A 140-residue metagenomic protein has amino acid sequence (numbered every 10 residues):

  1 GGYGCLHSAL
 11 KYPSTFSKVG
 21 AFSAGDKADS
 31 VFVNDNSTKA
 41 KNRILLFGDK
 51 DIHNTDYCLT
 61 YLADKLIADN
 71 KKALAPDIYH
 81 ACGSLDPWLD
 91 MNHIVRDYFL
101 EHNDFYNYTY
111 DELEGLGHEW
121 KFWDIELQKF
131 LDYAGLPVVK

Functional and structural regions predicted by a protein language model:
G1-K140: Non-catalytic cap/lid and distal C-terminal segments of serine-dependent acyl enzymes
